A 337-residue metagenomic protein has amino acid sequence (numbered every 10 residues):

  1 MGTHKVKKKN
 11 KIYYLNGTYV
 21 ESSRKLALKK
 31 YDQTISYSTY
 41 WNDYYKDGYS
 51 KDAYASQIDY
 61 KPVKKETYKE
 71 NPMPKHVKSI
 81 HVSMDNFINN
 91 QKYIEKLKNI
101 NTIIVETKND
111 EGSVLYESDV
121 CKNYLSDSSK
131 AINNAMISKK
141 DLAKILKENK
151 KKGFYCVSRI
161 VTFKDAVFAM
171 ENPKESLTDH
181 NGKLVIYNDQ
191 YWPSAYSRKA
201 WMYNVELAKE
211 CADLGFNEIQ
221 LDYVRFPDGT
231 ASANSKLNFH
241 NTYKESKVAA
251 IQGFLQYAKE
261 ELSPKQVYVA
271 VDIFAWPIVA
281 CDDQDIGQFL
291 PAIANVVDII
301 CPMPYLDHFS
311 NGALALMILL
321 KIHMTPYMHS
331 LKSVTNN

Functional and structural regions predicted by a protein language model:
Y68-D85, F163-D213: Active-site-adjacent "subsite" loops/lids of carbohydrate-active enzymes
K78-N86, K122-S138, N188-M202, H240-A249 (+1 more regions): The substrate-binding groove and active-site-proximal loops of carbohydrate-active enzymes, especially glycoside
N89-V114, A212-E218, V297-C301: Catalytic domains of carbohydrate-active enzymes, especially glycoside hydrolases
I100-I137, D228-S235: Aromatic-lined carbohydrate-binding/catalytic grooves of carbohydrate-active enzymes
N101-K108, S138-V185, Q220-L221: Glycine-rich, aromatic-flanked loop segments that form ligand/cofactor-binding clefts across common enzyme folds
I103, N149, C156, N204 (+4 more regions): Conserved, mostly hydrophobic/aromatic
D119, A166-K174, E218-S246: Active-site-proximal loop/short-helix segments that contain or immediately flank catalytic acid/base residue(s)
N241-I273, P277-N337: Glycoside hydrolase catalytic-domain groove-lining segments
